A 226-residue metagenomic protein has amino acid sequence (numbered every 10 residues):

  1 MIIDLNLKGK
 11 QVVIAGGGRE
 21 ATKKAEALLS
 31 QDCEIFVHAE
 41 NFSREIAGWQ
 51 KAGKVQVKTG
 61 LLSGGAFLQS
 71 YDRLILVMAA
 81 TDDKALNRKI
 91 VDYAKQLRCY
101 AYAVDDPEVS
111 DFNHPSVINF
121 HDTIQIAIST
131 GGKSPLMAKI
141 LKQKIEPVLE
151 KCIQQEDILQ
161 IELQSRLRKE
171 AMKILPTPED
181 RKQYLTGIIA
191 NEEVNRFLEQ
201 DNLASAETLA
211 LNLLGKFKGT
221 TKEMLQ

Functional and structural regions predicted by a protein language model:
I3-A25, L29, L159-A171: Glycine-rich adenosine-cofactor-binding loop
G18-E20, K84-A85, G132: Residue-level detector of alpha-helix initiation sites
K23, Q31-W49: NAD(P)-binding Rossmann-fold cofactor-contacting core
E26, A47, R88-D92: Alpha-helical segments flanking ligand/cofactor-binding loops in enzyme cores
K51-Q69: Glycine-rich, highly charged phosphate/nucleotide-binding loops
L76-D83, N87-H114: ADP-ribose/adenylate-binding Rossmann-like module
T130-Q226: An accessory alpha-helical subdomain
